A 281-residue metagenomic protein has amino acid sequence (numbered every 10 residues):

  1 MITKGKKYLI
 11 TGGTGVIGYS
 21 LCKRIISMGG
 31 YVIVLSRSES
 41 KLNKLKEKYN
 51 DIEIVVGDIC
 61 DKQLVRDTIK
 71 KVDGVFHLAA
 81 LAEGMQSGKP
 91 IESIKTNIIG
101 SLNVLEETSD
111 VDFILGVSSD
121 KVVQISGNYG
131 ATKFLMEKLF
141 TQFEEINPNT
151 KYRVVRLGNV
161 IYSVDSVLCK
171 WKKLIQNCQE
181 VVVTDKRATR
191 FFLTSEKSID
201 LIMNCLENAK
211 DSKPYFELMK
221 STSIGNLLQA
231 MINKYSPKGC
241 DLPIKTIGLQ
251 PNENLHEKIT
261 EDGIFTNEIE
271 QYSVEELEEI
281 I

Functional and structural regions predicted by a protein language model:
K4-K7, D211: Phosphate-coordination loops involved in phosphoryl transfer and adenosine-cofactor binding
K7, D73-G74, F113: Structural motif
Y8-M28: N-terminal Rossmann NAD(P)H-binding glycine-rich loop of SDR-like oxidoreductase domains
G30-L42: Conserved glycine-rich Rossmann-like NAD(P)H-binding loop of the short-chain dehydrogenase/reductase
S38, D120, K220: Residues in the short beta-alpha loop(s) of Rossmann-like NAD(P)-binding domains
K48-K95: NAD(P)H-binding glycine-rich loop region in Rossmannoid oxidoreductase-like domains and their noncatalytic homologs
H77, L81-M85, P90-E137, Q142 (+1 more regions): Conserved Rossmann-fold NAD(P)-dependent oxidoreductase catalytic core, especially the SDR/UDP-sugar
I99, K138-N159, V164-I281: Strand-loop microenvironment adjacent to phosphate/nucleotide-handling motifs in alpha/beta enzyme folds
